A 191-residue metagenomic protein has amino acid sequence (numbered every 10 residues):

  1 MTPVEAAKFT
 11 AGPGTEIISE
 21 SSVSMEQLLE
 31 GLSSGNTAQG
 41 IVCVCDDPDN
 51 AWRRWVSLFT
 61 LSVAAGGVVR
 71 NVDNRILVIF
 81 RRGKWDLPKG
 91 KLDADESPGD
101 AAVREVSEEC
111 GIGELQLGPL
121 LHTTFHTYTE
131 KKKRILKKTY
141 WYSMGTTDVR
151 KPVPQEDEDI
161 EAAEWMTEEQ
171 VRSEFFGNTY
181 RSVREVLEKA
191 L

Functional and structural regions predicted by a protein language model:
M1-S34: N-terminal leader/capping segments at the start of a protein or of a new domain
A7-I18, R70-S107, I112: Conserved Nudix-box catalytic region and its N-terminal flanking loop in Nudix hydrolases and closely related
S22-G66: Acidic, metal-coordinating catalytic segment for phosphate/diphosphate chemistry, firing primarily on the Nudix
T60-A65, F80-R82, K137-T139: Short connector loops at helix/strand junctions that flank enzyme active sites, especially segments positioning acidic
G66, R75, A162: Conserved beta-strand and immediately adjacent loop positions that scaffold enzyme active sites
V69-V72, M144-T146: Active-site beta-strand termini and strand-to-loop segments that position acidic
L92-R181: Unchanged
S182-L191: Charged phosphate-binding loop/patch that engages nucleotide di/tri-phosphates or the phosphate backbone of nucleic
